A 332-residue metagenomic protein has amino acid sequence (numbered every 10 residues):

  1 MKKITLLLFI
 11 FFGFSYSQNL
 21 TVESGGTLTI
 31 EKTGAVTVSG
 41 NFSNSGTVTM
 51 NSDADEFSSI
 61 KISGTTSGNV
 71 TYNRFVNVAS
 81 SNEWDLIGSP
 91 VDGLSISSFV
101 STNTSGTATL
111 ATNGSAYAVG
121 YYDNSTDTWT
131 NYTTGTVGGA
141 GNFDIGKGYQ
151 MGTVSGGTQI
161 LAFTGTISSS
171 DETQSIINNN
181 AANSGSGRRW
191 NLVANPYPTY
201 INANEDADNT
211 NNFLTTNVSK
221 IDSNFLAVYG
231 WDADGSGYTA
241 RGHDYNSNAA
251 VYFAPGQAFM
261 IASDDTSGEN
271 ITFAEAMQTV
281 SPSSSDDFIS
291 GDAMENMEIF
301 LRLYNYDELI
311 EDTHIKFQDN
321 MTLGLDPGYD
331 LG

Functional and structural regions predicted by a protein language model:
M1-V22: Bacterial Sec-dependent N-terminal signal peptides
Y16-I30, N73-W84, S89, E275 (+2 more regions): Boundary/junction segments of secreted and surface-exposed precursor proteins
Q18-A79, T164: Extracellular beta-helix/beta-solenoid repeat scaffolds
S45-G46, W84, Y117, I145-G148 (+2 more regions): Short, surface-exposed beta-edge/turn micro-motifs
D53-V100, N179-N191, N195-P198, E205: Extracellular, surface-exposed repeat architectures
S89-V119, P198-F225: Compositionally biased, low-complexity linear motifs
P90, S97-T153: Conserved positions within compact, well-structured domain cores
S125-D144, G152-G332: Compositionally biased Ser/Thr/Gly- and acidic/asparagine-rich, proline-interspersed low-complexity stretches
